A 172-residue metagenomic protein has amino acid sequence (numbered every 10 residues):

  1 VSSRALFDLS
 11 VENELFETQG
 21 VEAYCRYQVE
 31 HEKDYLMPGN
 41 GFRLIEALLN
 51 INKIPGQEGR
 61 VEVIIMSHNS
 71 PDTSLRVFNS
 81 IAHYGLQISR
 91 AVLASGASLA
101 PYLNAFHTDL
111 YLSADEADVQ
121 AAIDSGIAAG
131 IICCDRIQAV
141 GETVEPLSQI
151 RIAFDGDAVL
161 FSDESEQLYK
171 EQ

Functional and structural regions predicted by a protein language model:
V1-G96, E145-S148, D155-Q172: Alpha-helical substrate-recognition element adjacent to the catalytic core
L6-E12, H83-Y84, A100-G141: Hydrophobic, ordered structural segments
I64, V92, L110-L112, G130 (+1 more regions): Hydrophobic/aromatic beta-strand patches that form the interior of the parallel beta-sheet core in alpha/beta enzyme
